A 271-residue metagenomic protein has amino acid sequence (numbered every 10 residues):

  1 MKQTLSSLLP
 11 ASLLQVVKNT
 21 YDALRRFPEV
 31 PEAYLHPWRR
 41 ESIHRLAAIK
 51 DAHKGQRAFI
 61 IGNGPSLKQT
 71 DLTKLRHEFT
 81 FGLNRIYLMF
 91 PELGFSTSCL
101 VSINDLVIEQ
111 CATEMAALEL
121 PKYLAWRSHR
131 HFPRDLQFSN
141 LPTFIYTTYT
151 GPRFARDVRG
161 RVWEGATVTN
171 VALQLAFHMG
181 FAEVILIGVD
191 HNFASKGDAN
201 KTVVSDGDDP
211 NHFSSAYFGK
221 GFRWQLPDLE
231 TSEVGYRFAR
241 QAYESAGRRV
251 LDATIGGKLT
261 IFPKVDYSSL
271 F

Functional and structural regions predicted by a protein language model:
K2-F271: Metal-ion/cofactor- or nucleotide/acyl-coenzyme-handling active-site neighborhoods
